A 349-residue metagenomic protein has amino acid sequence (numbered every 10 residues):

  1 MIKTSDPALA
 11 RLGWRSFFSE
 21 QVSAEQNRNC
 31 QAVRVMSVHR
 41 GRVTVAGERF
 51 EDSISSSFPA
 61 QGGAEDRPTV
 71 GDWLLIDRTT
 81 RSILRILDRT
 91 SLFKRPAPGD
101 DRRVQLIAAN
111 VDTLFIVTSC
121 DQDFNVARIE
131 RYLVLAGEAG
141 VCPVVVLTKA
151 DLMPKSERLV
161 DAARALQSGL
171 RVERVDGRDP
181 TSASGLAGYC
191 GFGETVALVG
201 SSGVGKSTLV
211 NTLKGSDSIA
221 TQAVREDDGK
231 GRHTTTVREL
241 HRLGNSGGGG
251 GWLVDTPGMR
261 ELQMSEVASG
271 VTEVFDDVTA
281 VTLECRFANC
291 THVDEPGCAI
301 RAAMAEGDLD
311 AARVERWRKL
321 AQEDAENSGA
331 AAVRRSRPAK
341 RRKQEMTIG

Functional and structural regions predicted by a protein language model:
M1-L9, Q26-N29, G63-W73, D77-T80 (+6 more regions): Helix-rich effector regions associated with P-loop NTPase G domains
N29-H39: Structural detector for short beta-strands of small beta-barrel domains
G41-V45: Short aromatic-glycine-enriched beta-strand elements
E51-P68: Beta-strand/loop nucleic-acid-binding surfaces
I116-S119, V146-T148: Conserved beta-strand segments of the P-loop GTPase G domain that flank and frequently precede/overlap
A127-E138: Histidine-anchored nucleotide/phosphate-binding helix
C142, K149-V204: Canonical P-loop GTPase G-domain recognition
S202, S207-T208, T212: Walker A/P-loop
